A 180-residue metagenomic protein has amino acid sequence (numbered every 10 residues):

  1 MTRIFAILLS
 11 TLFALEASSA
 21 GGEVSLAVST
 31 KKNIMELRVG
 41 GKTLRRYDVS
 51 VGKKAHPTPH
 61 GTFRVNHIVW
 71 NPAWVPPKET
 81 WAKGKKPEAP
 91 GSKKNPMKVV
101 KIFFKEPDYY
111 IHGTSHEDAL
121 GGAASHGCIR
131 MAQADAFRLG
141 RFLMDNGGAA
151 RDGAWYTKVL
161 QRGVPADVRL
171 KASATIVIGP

Functional and structural regions predicted by a protein language model:
M1-I4: Positively charged n-region of N-terminal signal peptides that target proteins for export
A6, G40, W70, P107 (+1 more regions): Residue-level marker of positions within ordered structural domains that often coincide with functionally constrained
A6-A14: Bacterial N-terminal signal peptides
L15-N66, W70-N71, D152-P180: Intrinsically disordered, low-complexity, Pro/Ser/Thr/Asn/Gly/Ala-rich spacer/linker segments adjacent to signal
G21, E79-P180: Exported/periplasmic cell-wall-interacting domains
P72-A73, D118: Short, acidic Gly/Pro/Ser/Thr-rich loop/turn segments
A73-E79: Short acidic, Gly/Pro-enriched loop/turn segments at secondary-structure junctions
